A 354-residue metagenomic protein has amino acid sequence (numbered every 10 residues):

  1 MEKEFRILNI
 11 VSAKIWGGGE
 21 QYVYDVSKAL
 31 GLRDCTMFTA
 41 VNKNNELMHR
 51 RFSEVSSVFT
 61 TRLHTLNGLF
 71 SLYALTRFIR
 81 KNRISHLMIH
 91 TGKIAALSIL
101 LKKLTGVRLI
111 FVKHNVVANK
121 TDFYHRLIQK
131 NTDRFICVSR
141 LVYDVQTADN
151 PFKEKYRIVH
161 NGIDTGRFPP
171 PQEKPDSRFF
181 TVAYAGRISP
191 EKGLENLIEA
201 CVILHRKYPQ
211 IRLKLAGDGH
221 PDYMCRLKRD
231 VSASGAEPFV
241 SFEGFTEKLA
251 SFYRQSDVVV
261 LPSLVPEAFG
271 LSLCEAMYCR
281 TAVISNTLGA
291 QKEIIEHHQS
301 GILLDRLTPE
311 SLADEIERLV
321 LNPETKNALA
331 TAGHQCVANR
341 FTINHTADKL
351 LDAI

Functional and structural regions predicted by a protein language model:
G17-D25, Y184-Y208, L213, C225-R226 (+2 more regions): A conserved mid-protein helix/loop that constitutes part of the nucleotide-sugar donor-binding site
A40, A282-S285, I295: Short hydrophobic beta-strand element within catalytic cores of glycosyltransferases and related nucleotide-activated
M88-A95: Short His-centered aromatic/hydrophobic patch
K103, R108-R140, N150-P151: A conserved, positively charged/aromatic
L141, G162: Carbohydrate-associated surface elements
Q210, S311, R318, T325-R340 (+1 more regions): A short, well-ordered alpha-helix in the C-terminal region of glycosyltransferases
R226-G244: Nucleotide-activated donor-binding/catalytic signature segment of Leloir-type glycosyltransferases, i.e., the conserved
H297-H298, I302-E310, R318-E324: Conserved acidic donor-binding segment of nucleotide-sugar-dependent glycosyltransferases
